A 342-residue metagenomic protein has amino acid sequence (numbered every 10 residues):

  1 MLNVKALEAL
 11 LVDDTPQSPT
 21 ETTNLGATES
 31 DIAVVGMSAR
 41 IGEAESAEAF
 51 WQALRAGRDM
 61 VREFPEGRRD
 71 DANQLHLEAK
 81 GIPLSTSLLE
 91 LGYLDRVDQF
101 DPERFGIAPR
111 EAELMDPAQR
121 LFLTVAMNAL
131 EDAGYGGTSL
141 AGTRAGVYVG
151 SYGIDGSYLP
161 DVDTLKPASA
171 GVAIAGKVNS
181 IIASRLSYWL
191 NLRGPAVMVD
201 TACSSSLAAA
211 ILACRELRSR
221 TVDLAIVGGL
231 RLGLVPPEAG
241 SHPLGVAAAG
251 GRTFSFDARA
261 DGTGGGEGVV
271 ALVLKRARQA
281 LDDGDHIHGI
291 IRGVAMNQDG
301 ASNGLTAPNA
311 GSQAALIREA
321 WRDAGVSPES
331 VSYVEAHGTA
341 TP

Functional and structural regions predicted by a protein language model:
L2, L11-P342: Condensing-enzyme catalytic core of the thiolase-fold
K5: Active-site-proximal helix-loop elements at catalytic-domain edges
